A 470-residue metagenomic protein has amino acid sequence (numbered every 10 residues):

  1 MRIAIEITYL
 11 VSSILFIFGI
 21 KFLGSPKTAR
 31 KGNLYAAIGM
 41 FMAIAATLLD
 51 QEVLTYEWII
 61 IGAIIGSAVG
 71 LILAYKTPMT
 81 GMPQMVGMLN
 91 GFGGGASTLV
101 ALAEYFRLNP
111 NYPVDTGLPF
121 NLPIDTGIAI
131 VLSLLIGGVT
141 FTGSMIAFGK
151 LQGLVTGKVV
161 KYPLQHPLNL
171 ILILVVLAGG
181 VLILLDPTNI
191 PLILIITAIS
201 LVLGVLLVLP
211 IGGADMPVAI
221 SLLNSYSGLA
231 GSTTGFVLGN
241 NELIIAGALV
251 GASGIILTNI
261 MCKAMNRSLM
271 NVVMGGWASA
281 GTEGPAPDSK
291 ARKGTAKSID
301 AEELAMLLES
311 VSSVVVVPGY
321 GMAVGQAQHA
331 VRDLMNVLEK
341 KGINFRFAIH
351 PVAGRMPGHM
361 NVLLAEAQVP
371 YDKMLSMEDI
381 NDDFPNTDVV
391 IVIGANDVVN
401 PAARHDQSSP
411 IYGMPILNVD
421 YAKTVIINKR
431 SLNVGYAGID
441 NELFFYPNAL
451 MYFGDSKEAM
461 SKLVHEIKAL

Functional and structural regions predicted by a protein language model:
M1-S13, D50-A68, T126-F141, P187-I199: Structural signature of hydrophobic alpha-helical transmembrane segments
L15-T28, S67-V86, S144-V159, L203-M216 (+1 more regions): C-terminal ends of transmembrane helices
R30-G39, I59-G62, G81-G93, V159-L170 (+1 more regions): Cytoplasmic-side transmembrane-helix entry/capping segments in multi-pass membrane proteins
T47-I60, I72-P83, T98-G117, P187: Transmembrane alpha-helix boundary signature
A103-L118, L185-P191, V218, S225-A246: Transmembrane helix-loop junctions at the membrane interface of multipass transporters and ion channels
G212, S227-M270: Mobile "lid/hinge" segments at catalytic clefts and subdomain interfaces of large enzymes
L249-V311: Membrane-interfacial segments at transmembrane helix termini in multi-pass membrane proteins
R292-L470: Structured cytosolic domains appended to multi-pass membrane proteins
